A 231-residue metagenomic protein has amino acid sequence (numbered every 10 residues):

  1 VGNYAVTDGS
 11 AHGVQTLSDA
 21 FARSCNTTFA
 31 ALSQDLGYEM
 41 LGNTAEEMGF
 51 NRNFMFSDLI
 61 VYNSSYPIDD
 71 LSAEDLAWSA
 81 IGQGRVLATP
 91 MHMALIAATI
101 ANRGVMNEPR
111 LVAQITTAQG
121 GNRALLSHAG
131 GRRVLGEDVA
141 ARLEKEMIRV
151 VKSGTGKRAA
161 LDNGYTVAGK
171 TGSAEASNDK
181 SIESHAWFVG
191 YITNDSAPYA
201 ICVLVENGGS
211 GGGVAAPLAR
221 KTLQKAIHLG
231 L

Functional and structural regions predicted by a protein language model:
V1-V203: Beta-lactam-recognizing serine transpeptidase/beta-lactamase-like catalytic domain environment
T89-L95, V214-K221: Short amphipathic alpha-helical face segments that pack within enzyme cores and frequently flank/anchor catalytic
N122-A129, L218-L231: Short, gly/Ser/Thr-rich active-site loops of penicillin-recognizing serine hydrolases
L135, S181, N207-L218: Short alpha-helix boundary/capping segments
P198, S210-G212, L229: Intrinsically disordered, low-complexity acidic/polar segments
